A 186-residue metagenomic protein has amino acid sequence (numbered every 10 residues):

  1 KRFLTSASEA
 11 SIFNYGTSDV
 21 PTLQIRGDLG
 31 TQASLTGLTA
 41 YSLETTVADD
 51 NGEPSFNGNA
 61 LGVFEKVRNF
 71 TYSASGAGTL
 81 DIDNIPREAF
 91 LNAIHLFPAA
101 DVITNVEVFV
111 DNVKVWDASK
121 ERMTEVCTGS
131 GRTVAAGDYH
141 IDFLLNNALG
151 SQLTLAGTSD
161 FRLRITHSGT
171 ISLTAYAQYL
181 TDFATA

Functional and structural regions predicted by a protein language model:
K1-A186: Beta-strand-centric surfaces of beta-sandwich/beta-rich domains
